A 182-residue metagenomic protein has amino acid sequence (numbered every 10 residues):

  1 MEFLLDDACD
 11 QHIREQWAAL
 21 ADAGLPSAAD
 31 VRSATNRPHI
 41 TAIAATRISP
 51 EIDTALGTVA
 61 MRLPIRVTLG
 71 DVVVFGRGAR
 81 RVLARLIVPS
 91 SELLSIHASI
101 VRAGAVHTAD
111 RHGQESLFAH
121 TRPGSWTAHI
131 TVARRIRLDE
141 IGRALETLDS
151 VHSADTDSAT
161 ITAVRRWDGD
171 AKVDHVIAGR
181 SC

Functional and structural regions predicted by a protein language model:
M1-T68, V74, E92-D155, H175-C182: Basic, often amphipathic N-terminal segments
L5, L86-I87: Hydrophobic residues in beta-strands and at strand termini
G57, A84-R85: Histone-fold recognition with a strong bias for associated Lys/Arg-rich disordered tails
V67, V73, R77-R80, I87: A basic- and aromatic-enriched beta-loop-alpha substructure that forms the phosphate/nucleotide- and DNA/RNA-contacting
V72-G78, A159-H175: Glycine-rich beta-strand-turn "strand-cap" elements at beta-sheet edges
R81-L83, A128: Short beta-strand micro-motifs in enzyme catalytic cores
I87, I136, W167-D168, C182: Small/flexible residues
